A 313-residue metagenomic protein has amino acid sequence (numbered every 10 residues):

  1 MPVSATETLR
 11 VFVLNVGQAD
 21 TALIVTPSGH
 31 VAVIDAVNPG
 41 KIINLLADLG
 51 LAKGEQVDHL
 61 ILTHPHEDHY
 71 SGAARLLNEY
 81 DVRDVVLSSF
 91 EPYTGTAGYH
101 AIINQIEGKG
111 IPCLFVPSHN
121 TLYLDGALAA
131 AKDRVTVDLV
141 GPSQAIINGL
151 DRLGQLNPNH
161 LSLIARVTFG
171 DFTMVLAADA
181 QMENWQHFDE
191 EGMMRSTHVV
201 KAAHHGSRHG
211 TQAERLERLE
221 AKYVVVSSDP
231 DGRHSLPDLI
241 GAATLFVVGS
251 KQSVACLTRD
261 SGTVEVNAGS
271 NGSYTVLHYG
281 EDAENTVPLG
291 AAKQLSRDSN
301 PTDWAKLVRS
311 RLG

Functional and structural regions predicted by a protein language model:
M1-E55, V116-V199, V266-G313: Core dinuclear metal-dependent hydrolase active-site scaffold
F12-L14, I61, V86, L114-V116 (+3 more regions): Hydrophobic/aromatic beta-strand patches that form the interior of the parallel beta-sheet core in alpha/beta enzyme
Q18, P39-K41, P65-S71, P92-G95 (+5 more regions): Active-site environment of divalent metal-dependent phosphoester hydrolases
P27-A32, P39-F90, E190-S207, R218-V225: Active-site metal-binding motif and surrounding structural segment of the metallo-beta-lactamase
I43-L46, Y70-A74, Y99-I103, W185 (+2 more regions): Extracytoplasmic/secreted envelope proteins and their assembly/folding machinery, especially bacterial periplasmic
S89, F169, L176-A180, H204 (+3 more regions): Active-site proximal loops enriched in glycine and acidic residues that flank catalytic Cys/His/Asp and coordinate
Y93-K132: Conserved glycine-bearing catalytic or ligand-binding loops at nucleotide- and phosphate-handling centers of large
H100-I103, D189-V264: Long, structured stretches of catalytic cores involved in phosphate-ester chemistry, encompassing
